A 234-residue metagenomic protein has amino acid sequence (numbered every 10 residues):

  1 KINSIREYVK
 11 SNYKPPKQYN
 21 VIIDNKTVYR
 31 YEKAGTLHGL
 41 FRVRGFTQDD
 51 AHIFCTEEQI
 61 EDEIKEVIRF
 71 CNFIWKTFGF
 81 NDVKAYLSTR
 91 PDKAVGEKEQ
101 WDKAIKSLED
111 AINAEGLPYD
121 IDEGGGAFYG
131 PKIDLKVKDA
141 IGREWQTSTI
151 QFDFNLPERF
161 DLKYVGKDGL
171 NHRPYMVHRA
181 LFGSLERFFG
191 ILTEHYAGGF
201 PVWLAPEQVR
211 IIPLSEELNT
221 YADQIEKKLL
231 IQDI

Functional and structural regions predicted by a protein language model:
K1-I234: NTP/phosphate- and nucleic-acid-binding module
